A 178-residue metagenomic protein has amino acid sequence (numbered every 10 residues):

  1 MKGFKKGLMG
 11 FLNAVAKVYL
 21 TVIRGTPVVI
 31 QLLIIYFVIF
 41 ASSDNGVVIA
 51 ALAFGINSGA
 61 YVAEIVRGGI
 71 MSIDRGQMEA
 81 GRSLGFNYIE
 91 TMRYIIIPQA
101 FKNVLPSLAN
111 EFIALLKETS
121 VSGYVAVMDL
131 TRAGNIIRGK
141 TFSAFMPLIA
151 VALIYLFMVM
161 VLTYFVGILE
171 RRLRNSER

Functional and structural regions predicted by a protein language model:
M1-R178: Transmembrane alpha-helices and adjacent helix-loop boundaries
